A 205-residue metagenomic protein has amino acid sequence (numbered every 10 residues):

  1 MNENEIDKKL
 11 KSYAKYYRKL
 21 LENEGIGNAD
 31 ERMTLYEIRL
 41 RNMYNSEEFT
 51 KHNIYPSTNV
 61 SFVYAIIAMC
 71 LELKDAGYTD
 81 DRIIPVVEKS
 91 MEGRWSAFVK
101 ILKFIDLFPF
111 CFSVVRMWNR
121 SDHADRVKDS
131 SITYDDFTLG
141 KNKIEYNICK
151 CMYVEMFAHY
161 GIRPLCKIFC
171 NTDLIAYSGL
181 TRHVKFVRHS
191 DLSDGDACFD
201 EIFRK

Functional and structural regions predicted by a protein language model:
M1-L73: N-terminal, charged low-complexity regulatory/assembly segments
S61-I67, L71-Y160: Amphipathic interaction/junction segments at domain boundaries or subunit interfaces
Y64, T172, D196: Short, well-structured alpha-helical interface segments that form or flank functional binding sites
M69, Y177, D200-E201: Short low-polarity hydrophobic stretches
S131, S193-C198: Long alpha-helical, hydrophobic tracts
D135-S193: Short, hydrophobic/π-rich interface segment
A197-K205: C-terminal edge-of-domain segments
